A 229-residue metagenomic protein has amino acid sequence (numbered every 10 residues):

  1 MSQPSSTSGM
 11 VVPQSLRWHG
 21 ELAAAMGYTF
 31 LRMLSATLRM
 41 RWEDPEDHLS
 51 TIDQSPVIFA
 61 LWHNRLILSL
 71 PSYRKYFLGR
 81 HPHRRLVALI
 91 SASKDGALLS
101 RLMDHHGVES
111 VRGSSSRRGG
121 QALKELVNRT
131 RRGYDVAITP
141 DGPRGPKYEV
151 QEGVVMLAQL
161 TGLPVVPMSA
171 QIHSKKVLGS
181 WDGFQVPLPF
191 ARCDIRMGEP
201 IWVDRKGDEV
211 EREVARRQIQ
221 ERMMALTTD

Functional and structural regions predicted by a protein language model:
S2-A36, R101-H105, E109, G120-D229: Non-catalytic C-terminal accessory region of glycerolipid acyltransferases and related lyso-lipid remodeling enzymes
R32-S55, R74-K75: A short, well-structured juxtamembrane/interface segment
L49-D53, L98-L99, A122-K124: Short, solvent-exposed polar/charged micro-motifs at secondary-structure junctions
L49-T51, R118, L188: A short beta-turn/loop motif at secondary-structure boundaries
S50-T51, Y76, R129, L226: Hydrophobic helix-cap positions at the C-terminus of alpha-helices in RecA-like/P-loop ATPase nucleotide-binding cores
S55-S116: Catalytic core of membrane glycerolipid acyltransferases/transacylases, capturing the structured, soluble-facing
